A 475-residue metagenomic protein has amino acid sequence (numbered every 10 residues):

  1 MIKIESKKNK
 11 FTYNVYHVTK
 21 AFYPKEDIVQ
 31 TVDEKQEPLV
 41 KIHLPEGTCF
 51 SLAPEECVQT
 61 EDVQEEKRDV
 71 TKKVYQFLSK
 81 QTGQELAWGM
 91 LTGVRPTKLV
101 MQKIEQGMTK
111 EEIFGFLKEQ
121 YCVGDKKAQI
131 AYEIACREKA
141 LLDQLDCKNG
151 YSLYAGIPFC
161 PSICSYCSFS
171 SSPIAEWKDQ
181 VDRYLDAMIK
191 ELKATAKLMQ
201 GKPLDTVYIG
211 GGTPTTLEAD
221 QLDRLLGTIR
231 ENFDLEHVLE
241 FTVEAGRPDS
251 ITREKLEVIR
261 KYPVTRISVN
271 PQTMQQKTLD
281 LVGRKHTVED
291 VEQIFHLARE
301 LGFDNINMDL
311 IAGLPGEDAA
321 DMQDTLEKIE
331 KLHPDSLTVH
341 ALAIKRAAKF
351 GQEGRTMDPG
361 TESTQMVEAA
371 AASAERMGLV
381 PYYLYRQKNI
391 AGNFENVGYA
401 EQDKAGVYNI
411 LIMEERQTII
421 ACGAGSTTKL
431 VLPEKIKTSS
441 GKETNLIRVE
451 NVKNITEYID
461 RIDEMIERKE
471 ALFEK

Functional and structural regions predicted by a protein language model:
M1-K98, Q102-E112, M188, Q402-K475: Radical SAM enzyme core and accessory elements
L78-E85, E105-L153: N-terminal [4Fe-4S]-dependent radical SAM core
K148-R183: Canonical Radical SAM [4Fe-4S] cluster-binding loop centered on the CxxxCxxC motif and its immediate flanking residues
G150, V238, E415: Conserved catalytic motifs of the protein kinase core domain
S171-A370: Conserved non-cysteine loop/helix-boundary elements of the Radical SAM core domain that shape
Q293-N305, L314-E450: A structural motif corresponding to the C-terminal lobe/cap of the Radical SAM core domain
